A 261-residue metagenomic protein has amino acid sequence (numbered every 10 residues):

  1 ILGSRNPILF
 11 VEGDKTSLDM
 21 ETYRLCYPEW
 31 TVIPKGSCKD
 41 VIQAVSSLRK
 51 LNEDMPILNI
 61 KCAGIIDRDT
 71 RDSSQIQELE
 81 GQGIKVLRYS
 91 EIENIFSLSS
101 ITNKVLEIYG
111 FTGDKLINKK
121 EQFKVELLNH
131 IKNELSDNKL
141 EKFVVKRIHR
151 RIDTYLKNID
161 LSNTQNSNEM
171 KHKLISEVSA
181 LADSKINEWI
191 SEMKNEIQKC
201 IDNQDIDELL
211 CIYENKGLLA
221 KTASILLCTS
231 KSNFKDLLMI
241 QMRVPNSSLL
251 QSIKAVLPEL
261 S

Functional and structural regions predicted by a protein language model:
R5-E91, Y109: Conserved helicase/translocase motor-coupling segment
C26, I95, K104, H130 (+3 more regions): Residues that form generic nucleotide/phosphate-binding pockets
Y27, L51-M55, L135, I197 (+2 more regions): Hydrophobic, Leu/Ile/Phe/Ala-enriched alpha-helical segments that form helix-helix packing faces
E53, N59, G83, Y109-G110 (+6 more regions): Short, flexible coil/linker elements and helix-boundary hinge sites characteristic of intrinsically disordered
D67, R71-N195: Activity-critical C-terminal alpha-helical subdomain
T154-S261: Extended, basic/helix-rich recognition subdomains
